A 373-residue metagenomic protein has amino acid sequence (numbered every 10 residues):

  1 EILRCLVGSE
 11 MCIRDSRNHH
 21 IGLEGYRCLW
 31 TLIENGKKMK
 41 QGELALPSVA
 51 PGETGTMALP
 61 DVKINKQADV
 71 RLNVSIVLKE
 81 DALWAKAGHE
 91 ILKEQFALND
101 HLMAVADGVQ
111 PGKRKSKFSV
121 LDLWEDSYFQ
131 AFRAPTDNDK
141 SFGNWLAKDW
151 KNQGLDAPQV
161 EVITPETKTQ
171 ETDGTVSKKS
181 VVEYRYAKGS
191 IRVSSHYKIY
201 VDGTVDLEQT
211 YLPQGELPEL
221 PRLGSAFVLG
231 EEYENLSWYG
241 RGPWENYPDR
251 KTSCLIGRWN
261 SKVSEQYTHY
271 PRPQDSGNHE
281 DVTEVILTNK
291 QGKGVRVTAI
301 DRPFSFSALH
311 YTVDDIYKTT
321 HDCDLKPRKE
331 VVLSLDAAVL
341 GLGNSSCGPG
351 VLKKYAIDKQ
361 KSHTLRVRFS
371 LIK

Functional and structural regions predicted by a protein language model:
E1-I13: Single conserved hydrophobic/aromatic residue that forms the stacking wall/gate of nucleotide- or nucleobase-binding
S9, D15-G22, P51: Catalytic-domain carbohydrate-binding cleft regions of carbohydrate-active enzymes
I13-H19, T210, R368: Short edge beta-strand/loop segments characteristic of extracellular beta-sandwich folds
H19-Y26, E216-E219: A short beta-turn/strand-edge loop motif at beta-sheet boundaries
C28, I33-A68: Intrinsically disordered, low-complexity Pro/Gly/Ser/Thr-rich segments with frequent PxxP/GP/PP motifs and embedded
P60-A68, A82, F96-K373: Beta-strand/loop-rich accessory regions of lumenal/periplasmic or secreted enzymes, predominantly carbohydrate-active
I76-W84: Short acidic/polar inter-strand loop motif in beta-rich domains
